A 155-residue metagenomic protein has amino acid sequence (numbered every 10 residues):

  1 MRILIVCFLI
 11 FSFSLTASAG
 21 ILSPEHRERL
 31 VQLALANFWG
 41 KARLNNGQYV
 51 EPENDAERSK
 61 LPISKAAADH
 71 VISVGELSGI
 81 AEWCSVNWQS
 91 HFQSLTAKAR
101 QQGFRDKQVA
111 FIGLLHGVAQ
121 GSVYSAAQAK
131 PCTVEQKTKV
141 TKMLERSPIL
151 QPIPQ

Functional and structural regions predicted by a protein language model:
M1-L4: Positively charged n-region of N-terminal signal peptides that target proteins for export
S12-A17: N-terminal signal peptide c-region/cleavage motif recognized by signal peptidases
G20-P24, H116-Q155: Low-complexity intrinsically disordered segments
G20-W39: Short N-terminal segments immediately surrounding and downstream of signal-peptide cleavage
R43-L44, T141: Anionic, Ser/Thr-rich low-complexity intrinsically disordered regions
N45-A119: Short N-proximal segments of mature Sec-exported proteins
